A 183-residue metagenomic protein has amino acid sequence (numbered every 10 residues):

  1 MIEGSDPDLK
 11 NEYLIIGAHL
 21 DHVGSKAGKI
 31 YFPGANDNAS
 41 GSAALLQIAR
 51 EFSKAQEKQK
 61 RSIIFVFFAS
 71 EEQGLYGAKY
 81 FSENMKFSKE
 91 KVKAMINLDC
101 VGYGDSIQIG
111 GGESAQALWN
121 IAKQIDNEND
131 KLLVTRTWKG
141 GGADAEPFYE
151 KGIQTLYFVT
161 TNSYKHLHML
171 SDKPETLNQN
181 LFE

Functional and structural regions predicted by a protein language model:
M1-E3: A non-catalytic alpha/beta surface segment that caps or lines the substrate-entry region of metallo-dependent hydrolase
D6-Y13, K91: Proline/glycine-enriched tight loop/beta-turn segments at coil->beta junctions that connect or precede beta-strands
I16-G17, D21-H22, K26-G74: Alpha-helical metal-binding/catalytic segments enriched in His/Glu/Asp
A18, N38, A43-L46, R50 (+7 more regions): Feature representing long, continuous alpha-helical segments
S25-F32, S106-Q108, H168-D172: Short acidic, glycine/proline-rich loop/turn micro-motifs
F32-A43, E57, E72-Y76, G112-Q116 (+2 more regions): Soluble non-cytosolic domains of exported or imported proteins
R50, K54, K165-E183: His/Asp/Glu-rich mid-to-C-terminal helical/loop segments that flank catalytic regions of hydrolases
F68-Y164: Metal-dependent peptidase/peptidase-like ectodomains
